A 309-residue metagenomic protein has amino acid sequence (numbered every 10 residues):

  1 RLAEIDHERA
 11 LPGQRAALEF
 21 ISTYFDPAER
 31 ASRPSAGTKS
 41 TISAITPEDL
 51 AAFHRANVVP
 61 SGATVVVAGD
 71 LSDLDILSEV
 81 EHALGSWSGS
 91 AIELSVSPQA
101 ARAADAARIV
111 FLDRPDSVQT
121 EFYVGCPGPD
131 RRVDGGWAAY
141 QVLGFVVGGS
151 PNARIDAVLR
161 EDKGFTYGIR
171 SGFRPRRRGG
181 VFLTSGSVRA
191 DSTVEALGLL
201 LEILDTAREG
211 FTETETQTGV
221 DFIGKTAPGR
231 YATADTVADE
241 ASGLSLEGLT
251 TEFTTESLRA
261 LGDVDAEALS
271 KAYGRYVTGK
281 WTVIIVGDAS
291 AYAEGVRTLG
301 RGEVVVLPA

Functional and structural regions predicted by a protein language model:
L2-E4, G13-S40, G62-A68, Q119-D130 (+4 more regions): M16 family metallopeptidases and their MPP-like homologs
S35, T64-R131, Y231, G287-A309: An aromatic/glycine/proline-enriched structural segment found at the starts of mature extracellular/organellar domains
T41-T46: Short, charged, amphipathic alpha-helices and their helix-cap/turn boundaries
P47-A83, V277-T282: Non-catalytic, conformational "gating/processing" segments within enzyme and secreted inhibitor domains
A51-R55, I109-D113, G168-R174: Short beta-strand/turn micro-motifs at beta-sheet edges
A83-G85, Y140-S150, L199-R208: Bilobed periplasmic-binding protein/Venus flytrap-like ligand-binding cleft at the lobe interface of extracytoplasmic
V118, V124, D134-V147, I155-A157: Active/ligand-binding-proximal structured segments within catalytic/core domains that scaffold catalytic residues
V133-W137, E195, A234-T236, E294-T298: Short conserved micro-motifs at the rims of enzyme active sites and ligand-binding pockets
